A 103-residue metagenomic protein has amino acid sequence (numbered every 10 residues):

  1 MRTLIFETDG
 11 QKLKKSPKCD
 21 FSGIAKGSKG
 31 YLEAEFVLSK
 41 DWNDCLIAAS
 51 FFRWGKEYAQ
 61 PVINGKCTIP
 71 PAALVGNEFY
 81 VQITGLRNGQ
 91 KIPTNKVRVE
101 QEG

Functional and structural regions predicted by a protein language model:
M1-G103: N-terminal assembly/attachment segments of tailed bacteriophage virion structural proteins
